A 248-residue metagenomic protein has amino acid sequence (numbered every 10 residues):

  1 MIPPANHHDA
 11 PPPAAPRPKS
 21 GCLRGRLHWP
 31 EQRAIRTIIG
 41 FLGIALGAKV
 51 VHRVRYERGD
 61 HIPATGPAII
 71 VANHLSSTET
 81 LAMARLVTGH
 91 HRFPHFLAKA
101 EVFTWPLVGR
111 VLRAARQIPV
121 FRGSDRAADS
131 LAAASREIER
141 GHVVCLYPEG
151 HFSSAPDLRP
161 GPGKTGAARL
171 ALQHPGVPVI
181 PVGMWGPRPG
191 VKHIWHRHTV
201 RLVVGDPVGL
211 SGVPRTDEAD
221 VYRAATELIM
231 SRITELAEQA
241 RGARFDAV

Functional and structural regions predicted by a protein language model:
I2-L23, L27, I35, A128-V248: Non-catalytic C-terminal accessory region of glycerolipid acyltransferases and related lyso-lipid remodeling enzymes
C22, A64-S124: Catalytic core of membrane glycerolipid acyltransferases/transacylases, capturing the structured, soluble-facing
R26-R53, T104-A115, I194-H196: Alpha-helical membrane-targeting segments
R36, G43-H74: Helix-to-loop junction immediately C-terminal to a conserved catalytic motif
A45-V51, V120-S124, P156-L158: Short, flexible loop segments at the rims of nucleotide/cofactor-binding pockets, characterized by
H52, E101, S124-A128, P160-G161: A conditional alpha-helix N-cap/helix-loop micro-motif detector
H52, R92-P94, A115, H142 (+1 more regions): A structural micro-motif
Y56, W105, A128-L131: Structural motif corresponding to alpha-helix initiation and N-cap regions
